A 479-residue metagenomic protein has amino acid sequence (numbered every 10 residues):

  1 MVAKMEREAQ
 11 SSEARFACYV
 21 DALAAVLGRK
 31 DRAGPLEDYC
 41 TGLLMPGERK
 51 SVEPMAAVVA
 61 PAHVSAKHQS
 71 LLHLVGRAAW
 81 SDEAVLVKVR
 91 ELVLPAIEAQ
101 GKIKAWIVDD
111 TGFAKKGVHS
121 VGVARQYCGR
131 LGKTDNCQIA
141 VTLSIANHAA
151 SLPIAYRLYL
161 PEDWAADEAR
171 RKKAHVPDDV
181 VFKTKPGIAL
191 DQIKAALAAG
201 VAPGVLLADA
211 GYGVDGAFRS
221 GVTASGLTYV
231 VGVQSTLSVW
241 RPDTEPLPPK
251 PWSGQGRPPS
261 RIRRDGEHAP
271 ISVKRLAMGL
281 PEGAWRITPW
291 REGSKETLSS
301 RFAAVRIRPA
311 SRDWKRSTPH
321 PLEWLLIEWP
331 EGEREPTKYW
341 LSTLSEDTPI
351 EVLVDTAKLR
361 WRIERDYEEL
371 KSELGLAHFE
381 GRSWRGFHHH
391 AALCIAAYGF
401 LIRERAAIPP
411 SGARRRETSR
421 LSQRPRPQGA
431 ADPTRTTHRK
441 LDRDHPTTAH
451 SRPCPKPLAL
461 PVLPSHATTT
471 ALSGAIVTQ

Functional and structural regions predicted by a protein language model:
M1-R32, L160, D167, D178-V181 (+5 more regions): A short, flexible helix-boundary coil/loop motif
V2-L207, G211-S238, E245, W252-G266 (+2 more regions): Conserved, well-structured functional cores that handle cations and Mg-NTP chemistry
H63, G226-Y229, L237, W361 (+3 more regions): A generic secondary-structure signal for well-formed alpha-helical elements
K102-I103, A140, L322-E323, P336-K338: Short, surface-exposed beta-edge/turn micro-motifs
G112, Y212, P259-H268, T348-G381: Short amphipathic alpha-helical "interface-anchor" segments enriched in bulky aromatics
I139, R362, D366, H389-I395: Catalytic-loop motifs flanking and including active-site residues across diverse enzymes
L326-S342, L359-L374: A glycine-rich, aromatic-flanked flexible loop/lid motif
